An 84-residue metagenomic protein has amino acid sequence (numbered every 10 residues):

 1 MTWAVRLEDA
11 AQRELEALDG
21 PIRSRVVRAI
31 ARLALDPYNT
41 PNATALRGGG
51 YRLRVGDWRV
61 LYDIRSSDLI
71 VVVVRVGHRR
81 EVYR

Functional and structural regions predicted by a protein language model:
M1-S24, Y51-W58, D63-R84: Enriched for short, Lys/Arg-rich terminal
A29-R54: A short, surface-exposed loop/turn module that caps and links secondary-structure elements
